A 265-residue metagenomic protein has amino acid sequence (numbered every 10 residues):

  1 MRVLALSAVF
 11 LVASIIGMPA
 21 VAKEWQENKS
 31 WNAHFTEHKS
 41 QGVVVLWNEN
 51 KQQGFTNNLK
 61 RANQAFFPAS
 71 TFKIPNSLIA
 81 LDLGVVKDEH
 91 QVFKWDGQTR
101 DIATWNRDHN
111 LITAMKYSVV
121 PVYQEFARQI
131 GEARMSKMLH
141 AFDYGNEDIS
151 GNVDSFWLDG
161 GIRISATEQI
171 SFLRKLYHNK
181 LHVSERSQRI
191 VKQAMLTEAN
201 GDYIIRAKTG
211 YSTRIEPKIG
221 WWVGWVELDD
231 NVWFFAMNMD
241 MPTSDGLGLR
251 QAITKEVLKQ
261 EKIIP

Functional and structural regions predicted by a protein language model:
M1-A5: Positively charged n-region of N-terminal signal peptides that target proteins for export
S7-I15: Bacterial N-terminal signal peptides
M18-Q64: Beta-lactamase-like hydrolase cores
K23-H34, A65, R128-A133, Y177-I204 (+1 more regions): Structured C-terminal helix/loop/strand segments within mature extracytoplasmic catalytic/sensor domains
A65-E89, A114, F235: Active-site SXXK
D82-G97, V183-S187: Short, well-structured active-site flanking segments
H90-M135, I162: Conserved catalytic neighborhood of penicillin-recognizing serine enzymes
L111, Y123-L173: Mid-domain, small-residue-enriched loop/turn segments at the edges of structured enzyme/sensor domains
